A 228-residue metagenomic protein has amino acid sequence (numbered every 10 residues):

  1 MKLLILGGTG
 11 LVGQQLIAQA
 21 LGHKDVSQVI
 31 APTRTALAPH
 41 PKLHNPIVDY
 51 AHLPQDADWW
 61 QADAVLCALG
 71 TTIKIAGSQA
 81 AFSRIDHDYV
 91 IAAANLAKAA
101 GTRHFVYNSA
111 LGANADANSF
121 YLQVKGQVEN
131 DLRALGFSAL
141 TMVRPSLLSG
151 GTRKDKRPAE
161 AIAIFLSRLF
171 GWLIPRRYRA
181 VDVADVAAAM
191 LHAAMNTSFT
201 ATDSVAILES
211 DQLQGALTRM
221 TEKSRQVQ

Functional and structural regions predicted by a protein language model:
K2-H23: N-terminal Rossmann NAD(P)H-binding glycine-rich loop of SDR-like oxidoreductase domains
L3-L4, H44-A99: NAD(P)H-binding glycine-rich loop region in Rossmannoid oxidoreductase-like domains and their noncatalytic homologs
L6, P32, A68-L69, F105-L111 (+1 more regions): SDR active-site strand-loop-helix element
G22-S27, A115-K223: Oxidoreductase cofactor-interface core, primarily capturing Rossmann-like NAD(P)-dependent enzymes
I30-A38: Short, polar loop motifs at secondary-structure junctions
L43-H44, L140: Short, conserved active-site loop motifs that form the nucleotide-linked donor/cofactor pocket
A62, A92-N95, G150, V186 (+2 more regions): Structured catalytic cores of enzymes that bind and process phosphorylated ligands/cofactors
Q79, R84-E129, A134, S138-V143: Conserved Rossmann-fold NAD(P)-dependent oxidoreductase catalytic core, especially the SDR/UDP-sugar
